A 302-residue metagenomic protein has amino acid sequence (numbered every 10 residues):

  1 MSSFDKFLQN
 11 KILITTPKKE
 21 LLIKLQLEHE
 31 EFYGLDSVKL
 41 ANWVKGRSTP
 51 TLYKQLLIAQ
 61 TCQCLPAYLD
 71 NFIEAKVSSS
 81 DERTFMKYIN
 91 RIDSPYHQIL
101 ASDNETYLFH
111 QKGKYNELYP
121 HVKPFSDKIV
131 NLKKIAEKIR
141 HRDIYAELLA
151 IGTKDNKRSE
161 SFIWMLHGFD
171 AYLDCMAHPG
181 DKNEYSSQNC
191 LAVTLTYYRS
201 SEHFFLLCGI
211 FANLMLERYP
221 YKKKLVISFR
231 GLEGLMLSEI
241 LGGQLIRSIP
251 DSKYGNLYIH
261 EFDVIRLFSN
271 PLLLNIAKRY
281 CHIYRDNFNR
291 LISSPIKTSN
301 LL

Functional and structural regions predicted by a protein language model:
M1-E28: A short, Lys/Arg-rich alpha-helix, primarily the initiator
L27-P50: Recognition helix of helix-turn-helix/homeodomain-like DNA-binding domains that insert into the DNA major groove
L52-Y68: DNA major-groove recognition helix of helix-turn-helix/homeodomain DNA-binding modules
L65, E74-M86: Active-site-adjacent scaffolding segments
T84-K138: Short amphipathic alpha-helix that is part of the acyltransferase structural core
I139-K154, R158-S161, G168-A171: A short helix-loop-beta-strand connector motif used in the catalytic cores of GNAT acetyltransferases and, in some
L173-K253: Acyl-donor binding region in acyl/amide transferases
Y219-L301: Active-site/acyl-donor-binding loops of N-acyltransferases
